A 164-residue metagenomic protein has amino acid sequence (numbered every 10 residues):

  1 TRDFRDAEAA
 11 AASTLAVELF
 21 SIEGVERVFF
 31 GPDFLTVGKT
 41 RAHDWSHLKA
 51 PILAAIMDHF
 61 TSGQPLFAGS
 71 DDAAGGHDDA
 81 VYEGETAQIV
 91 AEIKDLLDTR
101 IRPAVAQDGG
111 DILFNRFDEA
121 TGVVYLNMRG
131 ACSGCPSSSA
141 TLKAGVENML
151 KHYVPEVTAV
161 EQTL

Functional and structural regions predicted by a protein language model:
T1-L164: Domain-level signature for proteins that mediate thiol-based redox and metal-cofactor handling
